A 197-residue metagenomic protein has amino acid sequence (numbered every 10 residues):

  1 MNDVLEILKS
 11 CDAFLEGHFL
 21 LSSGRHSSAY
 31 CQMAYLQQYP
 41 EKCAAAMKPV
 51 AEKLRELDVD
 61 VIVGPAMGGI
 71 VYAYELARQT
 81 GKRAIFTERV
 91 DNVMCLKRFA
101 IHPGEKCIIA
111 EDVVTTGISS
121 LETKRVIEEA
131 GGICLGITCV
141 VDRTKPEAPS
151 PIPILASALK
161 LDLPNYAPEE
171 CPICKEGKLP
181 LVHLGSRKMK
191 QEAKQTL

Functional and structural regions predicted by a protein language model:
M1-L197: PRPP-associated nucleotide enzymes
